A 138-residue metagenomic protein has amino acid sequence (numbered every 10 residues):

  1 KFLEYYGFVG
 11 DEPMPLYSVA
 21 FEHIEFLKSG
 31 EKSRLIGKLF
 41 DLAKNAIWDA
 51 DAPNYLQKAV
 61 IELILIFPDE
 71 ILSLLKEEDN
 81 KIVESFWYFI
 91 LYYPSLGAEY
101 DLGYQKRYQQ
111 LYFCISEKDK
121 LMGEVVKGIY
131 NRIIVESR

Functional and structural regions predicted by a protein language model:
K1-E31, K118-M122, V126, S137-R138: Terminal domain-start segments
S33-K38, K44, W48-R138: Extended alpha-helical scaffolding segments
